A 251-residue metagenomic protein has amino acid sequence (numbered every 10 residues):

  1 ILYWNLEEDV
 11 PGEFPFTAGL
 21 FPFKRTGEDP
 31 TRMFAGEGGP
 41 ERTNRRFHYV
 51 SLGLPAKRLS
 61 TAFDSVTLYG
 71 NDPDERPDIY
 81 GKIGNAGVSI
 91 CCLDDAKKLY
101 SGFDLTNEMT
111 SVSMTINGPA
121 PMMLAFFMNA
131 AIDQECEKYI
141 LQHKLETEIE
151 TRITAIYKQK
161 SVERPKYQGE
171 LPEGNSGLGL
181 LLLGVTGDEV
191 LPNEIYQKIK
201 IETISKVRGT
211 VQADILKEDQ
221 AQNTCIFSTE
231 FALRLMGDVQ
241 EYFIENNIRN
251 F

Functional and structural regions predicted by a protein language model:
I1-F251: Catalytic alpha/beta active-site cores
